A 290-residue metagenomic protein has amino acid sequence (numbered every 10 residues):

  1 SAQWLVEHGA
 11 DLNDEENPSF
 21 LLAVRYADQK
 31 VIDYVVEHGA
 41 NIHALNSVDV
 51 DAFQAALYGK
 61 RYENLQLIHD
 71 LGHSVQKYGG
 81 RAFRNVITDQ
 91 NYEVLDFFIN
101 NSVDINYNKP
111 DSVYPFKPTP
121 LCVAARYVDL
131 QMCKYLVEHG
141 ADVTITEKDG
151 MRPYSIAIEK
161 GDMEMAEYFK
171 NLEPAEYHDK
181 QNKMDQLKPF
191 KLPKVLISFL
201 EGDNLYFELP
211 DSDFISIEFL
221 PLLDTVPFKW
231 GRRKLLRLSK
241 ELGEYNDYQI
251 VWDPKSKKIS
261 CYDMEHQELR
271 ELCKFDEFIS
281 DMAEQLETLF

Functional and structural regions predicted by a protein language model:
S1-E7, A27-E37, K60-D70, Q90-N100 (+2 more regions): Ankyrin repeat structural motif
S1-Y58: A generic tandem-repeat structural signature
G9-D11, G39-H43, G72-V75, S102-N106 (+1 more regions): The conserved C-terminal loop/turn that links adjacent ankyrin repeats
N13-L22, L45-Q54, Q76-V86, N108-C122 (+1 more regions): Ankyrin-repeat boundary/"N-cap" motif
N91-Y92, D104-Y107, Y114, P118 (+5 more regions): Acidic, serine/proline-rich, intrinsically disordered low-complexity segments
D149-W252: A surface-exposed partner-binding patch
S256-I279: A short, surface-exposed interaction/processing loop segment used at functional sites
K274, E284-F290: Well-ordered alpha/beta subsegment
